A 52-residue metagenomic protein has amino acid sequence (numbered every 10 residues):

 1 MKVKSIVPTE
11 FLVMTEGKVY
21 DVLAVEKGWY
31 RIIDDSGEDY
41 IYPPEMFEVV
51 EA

Functional and structural regions predicted by a protein language model:
K2-M46, E51: Basic/aromatic-rich interaction segments and small domains that mediate binding to polyanionic partners
